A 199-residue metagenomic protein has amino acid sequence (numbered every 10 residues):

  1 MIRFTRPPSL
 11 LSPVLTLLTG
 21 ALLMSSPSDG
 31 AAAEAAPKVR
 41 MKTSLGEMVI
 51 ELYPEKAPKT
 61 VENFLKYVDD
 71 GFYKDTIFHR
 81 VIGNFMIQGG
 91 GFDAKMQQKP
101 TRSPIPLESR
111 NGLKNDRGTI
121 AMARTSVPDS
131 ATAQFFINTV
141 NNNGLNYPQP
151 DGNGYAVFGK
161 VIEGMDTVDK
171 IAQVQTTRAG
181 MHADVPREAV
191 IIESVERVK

Functional and structural regions predicted by a protein language model:
I2-T5, S12, L18-K199: Cyclophilin-like peptidyl-prolyl cis-trans isomerases
